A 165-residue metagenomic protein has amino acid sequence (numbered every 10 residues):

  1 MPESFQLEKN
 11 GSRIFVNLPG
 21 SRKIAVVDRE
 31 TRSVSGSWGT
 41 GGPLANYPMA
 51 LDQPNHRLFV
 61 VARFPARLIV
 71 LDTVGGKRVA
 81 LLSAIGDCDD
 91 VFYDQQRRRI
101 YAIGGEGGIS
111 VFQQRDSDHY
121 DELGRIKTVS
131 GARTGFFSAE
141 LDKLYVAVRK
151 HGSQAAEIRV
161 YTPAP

Functional and structural regions predicted by a protein language model:
M1-R13, G41-R57, P65, L82-R98 (+1 more regions): Beta-rich, blade/repeat-based domains predominating in secreted/periplasmic proteins but also intracellular
S12, R22, R32, H56 (+5 more regions): Short coil/turn linkers that define WD40 beta-propeller blade boundaries
P19, R63, G105, R149-H151 (+1 more regions): Short loop/turn segments immediately following the C-termini of beta-strands
K23-V26, R67-V70, G108-F112, S153-T162: Structural motif
D28-R32, D72-G76, Q114-D118, T162-P165: Short loop/turn segments that connect beta-strands within beta-propeller blades
S33-G39, K77-L82, D121-I126: A short beta-strand motif characteristic of beta-propeller blades
F59-A66, T73, A80-H119: Loop/turn-rich, solvent-exposed surfaces of beta-rich toroidal or solenoidal domains
A132-P165: Blade-level signature of beta-propeller repeat domains, shared across WD40, Kelch, NHL, RCC1 and BNR/Asp-box propellers
